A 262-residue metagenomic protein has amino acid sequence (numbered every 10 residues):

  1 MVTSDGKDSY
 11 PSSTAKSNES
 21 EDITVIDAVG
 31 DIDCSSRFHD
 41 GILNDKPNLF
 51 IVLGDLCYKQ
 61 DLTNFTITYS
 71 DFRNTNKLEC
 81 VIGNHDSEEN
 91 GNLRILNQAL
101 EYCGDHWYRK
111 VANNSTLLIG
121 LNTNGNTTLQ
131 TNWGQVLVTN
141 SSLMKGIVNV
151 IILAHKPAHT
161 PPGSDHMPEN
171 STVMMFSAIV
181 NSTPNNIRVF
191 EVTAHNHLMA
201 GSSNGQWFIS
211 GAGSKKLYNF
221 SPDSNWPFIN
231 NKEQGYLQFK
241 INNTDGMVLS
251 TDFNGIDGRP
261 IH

Functional and structural regions predicted by a protein language model:
M1-T3: Classical Sec-dependent N-terminal signal peptides that target proteins to the secretory pathway
G6-I67, T160-D165: N-terminal active-site segment of His-dependent metallophosphoesterases
V25, L62-G146, H166-F190, N196-K240: Extended active-site neighborhood of metal-dependent phosphoesterases/phosphodiesterases
D31, G54-D55, G83-N84, H155 (+1 more regions): Active-site glycine-centered loops adjacent to acidic/histidine catalytic or metal-binding residues that shape
C34, Y58, S87, I152 (+3 more regions): Active-site micro-motifs of SAM-dependent methyltransferase domains
M144-G163: Short acidic, glycine-rich surface-loop motifs adjacent to enzyme active sites
W226-H262: A short C-terminal boundary segment appended to hydrolase-like catalytic domains
